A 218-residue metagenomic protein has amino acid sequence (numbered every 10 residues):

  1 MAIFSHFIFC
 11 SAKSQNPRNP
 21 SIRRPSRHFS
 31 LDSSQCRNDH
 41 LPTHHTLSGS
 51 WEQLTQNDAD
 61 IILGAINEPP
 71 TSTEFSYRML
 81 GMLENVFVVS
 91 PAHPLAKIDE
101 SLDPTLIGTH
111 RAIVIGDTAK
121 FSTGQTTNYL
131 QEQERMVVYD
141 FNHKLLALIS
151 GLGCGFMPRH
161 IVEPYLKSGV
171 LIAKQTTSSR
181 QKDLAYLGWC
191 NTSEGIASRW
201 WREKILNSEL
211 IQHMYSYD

Functional and structural regions predicted by a protein language model:
M1-K13, P17-P20, W201, I211-Q212: Alpha-helical linker/hinge and terminal dimerization helices associated with HTH transcriptional regulators
F9-T71: Central regulatory/effector-binding core of bacterial HTH transcription factors
C10-A12, E132-E134, D183-A185: Short amphipathic alpha-helical segments
P17, A65, M157-P158, A197: Replace "coordinates the UDP/GDP/TDP-sugar" with "coordinates nucleotide-activated sugar donors
L54-T55, A147-L152, L187: Hydrophobic residues within well-ordered alpha-helices
E74-L152, M157, I161-R180, R199 (+1 more regions): C-terminal regulatory
S178-N191: Periplasmic-binding protein-like
